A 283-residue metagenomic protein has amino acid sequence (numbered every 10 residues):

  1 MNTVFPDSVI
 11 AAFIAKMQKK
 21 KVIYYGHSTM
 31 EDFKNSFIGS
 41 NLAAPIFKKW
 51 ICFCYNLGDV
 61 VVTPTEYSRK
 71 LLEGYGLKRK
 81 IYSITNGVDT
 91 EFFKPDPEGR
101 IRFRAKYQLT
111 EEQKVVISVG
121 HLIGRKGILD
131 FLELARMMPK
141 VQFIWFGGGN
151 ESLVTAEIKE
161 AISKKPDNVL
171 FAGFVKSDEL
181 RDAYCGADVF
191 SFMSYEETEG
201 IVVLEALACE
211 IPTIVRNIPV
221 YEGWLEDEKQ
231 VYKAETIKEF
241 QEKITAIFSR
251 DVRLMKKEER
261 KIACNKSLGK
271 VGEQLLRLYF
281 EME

Functional and structural regions predicted by a protein language model:
K21-I23, E31-C54: Nucleotide-sugar donor phosphate/pyrophosphate-binding loop at the beta->alpha transition of glycosyltransferases
Y67, G87: Carbohydrate-associated surface elements
V88, V119, Q142-E157: Glycosyltransferase donor-sugar binding loop
T155-D178: Nucleotide-activated donor-binding/catalytic signature segment of Leloir-type glycosyltransferases, i.e., the conserved
F174-V175, D182-A187: Short alpha-helical donor nucleotide-sugar binding micro-motif in glycosyltransferases
Y195: Aromatic "clamp/platform" in nucleotide-sugar-dependent glycosyltransferases that forms part of the donor/acceptor
P212-V215: Short hydrophobic beta-strand element within catalytic cores of glycosyltransferases and related nucleotide-activated
D227-K238, A246-D251: Conserved acidic donor-binding segment of nucleotide-sugar-dependent glycosyltransferases
